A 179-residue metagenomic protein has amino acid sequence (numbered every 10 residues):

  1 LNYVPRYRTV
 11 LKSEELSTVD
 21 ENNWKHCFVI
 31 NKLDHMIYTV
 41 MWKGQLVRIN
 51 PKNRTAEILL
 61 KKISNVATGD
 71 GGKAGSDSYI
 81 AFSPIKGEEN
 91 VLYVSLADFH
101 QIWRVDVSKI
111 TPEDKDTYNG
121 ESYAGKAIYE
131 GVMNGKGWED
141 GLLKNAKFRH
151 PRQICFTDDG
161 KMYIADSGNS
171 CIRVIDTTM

Functional and structural regions predicted by a protein language model:
L1-H26, N53-I80, P112-R152, G168 (+1 more regions): Gly/Pro-rich loop segments of beta-rich domains
N2, V29-L33, V40, V47-I49 (+1 more regions): Carboxylate-rich, polar loop motifs that coordinate divalent cations or form catalytic acidic clusters
I30-D34, F82-E89, F156-D159: Residue-level detector of Asp-centered blade-edge/turn motifs that repeat once per structural unit in beta-propeller
I30-N31, I37-K43, L92-D98, I164-G168: Conserved beta-strand positions in repeat-built beta-propeller and related beta-rich domains
P151-I154, M162-I164, I172: Hydrophobic packing within well-folded, soluble alpha/beta domains
